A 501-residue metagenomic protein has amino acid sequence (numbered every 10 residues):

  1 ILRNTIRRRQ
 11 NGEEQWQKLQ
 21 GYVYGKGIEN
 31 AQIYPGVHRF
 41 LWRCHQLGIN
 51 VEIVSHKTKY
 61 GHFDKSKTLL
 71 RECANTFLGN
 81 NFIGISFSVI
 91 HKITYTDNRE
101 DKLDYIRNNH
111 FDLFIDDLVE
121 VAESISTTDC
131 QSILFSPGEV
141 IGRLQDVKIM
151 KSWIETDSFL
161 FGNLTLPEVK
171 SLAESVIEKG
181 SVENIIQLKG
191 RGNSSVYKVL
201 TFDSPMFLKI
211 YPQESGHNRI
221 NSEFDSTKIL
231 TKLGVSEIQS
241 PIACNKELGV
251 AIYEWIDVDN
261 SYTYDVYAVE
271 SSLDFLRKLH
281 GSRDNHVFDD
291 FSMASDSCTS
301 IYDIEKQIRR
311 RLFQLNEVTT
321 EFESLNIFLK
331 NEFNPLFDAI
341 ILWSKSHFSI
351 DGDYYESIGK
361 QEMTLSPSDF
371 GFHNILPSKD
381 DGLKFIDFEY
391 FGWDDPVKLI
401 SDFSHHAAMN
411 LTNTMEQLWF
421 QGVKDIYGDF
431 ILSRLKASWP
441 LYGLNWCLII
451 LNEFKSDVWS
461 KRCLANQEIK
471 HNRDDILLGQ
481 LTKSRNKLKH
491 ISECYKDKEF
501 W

Functional and structural regions predicted by a protein language model:
L2-W42, I49: Metal-dependent phosphoesterase signature
I28-Q32, V37-L78, I93-T96: Substrate-recognition element of Asp-dependent hydrolases with the DxDx(T/V) motif
F63-V169: C-terminal cap/substrate-recognition subdomain and adjoining C-terminal extension of metal-dependent phosphatase-like
E168-S181, D284-S368, I431, C494-E499: An alpha-helical support segment within catalytic cores of ATP-dependent transferases
I186-L188, N193-R309, F313, E317: ATP-binding pocket architecture of kinase catalytic cores
I186-T201, F207-L208, K345-I400: Active-site acidic catalytic loop and adjacent metal/ATP-binding pocket of ATP-dependent phosphoryl transfer enzymes
P396-F430, P440-K461: Active-site activation/catalytic loop segments of kinase-like enzymes and analogous catalytic loops in related
L448-W501: ATP/Mg2+ or Mg2+-diphosphate-binding catalytic cores that bind nucleotide phosphates or diphosphates via glycine-rich
